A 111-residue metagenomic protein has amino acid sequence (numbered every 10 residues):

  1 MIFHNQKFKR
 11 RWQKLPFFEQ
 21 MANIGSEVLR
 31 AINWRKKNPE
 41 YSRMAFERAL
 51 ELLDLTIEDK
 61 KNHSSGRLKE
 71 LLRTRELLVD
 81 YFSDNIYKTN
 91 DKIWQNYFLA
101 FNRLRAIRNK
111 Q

Functional and structural regions predicted by a protein language model:
M1-Q111: Surface-exposed peri-terminal alpha-helical interaction modules
